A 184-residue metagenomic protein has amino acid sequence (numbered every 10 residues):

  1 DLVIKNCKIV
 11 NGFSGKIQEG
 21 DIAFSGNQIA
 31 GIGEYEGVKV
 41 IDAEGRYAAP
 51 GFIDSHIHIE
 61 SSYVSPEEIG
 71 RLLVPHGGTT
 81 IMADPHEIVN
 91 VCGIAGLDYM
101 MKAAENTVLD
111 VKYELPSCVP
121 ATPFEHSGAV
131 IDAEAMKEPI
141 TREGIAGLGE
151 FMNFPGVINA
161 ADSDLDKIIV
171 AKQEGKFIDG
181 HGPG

Functional and structural regions predicted by a protein language model:
D1-V3, K8-G51: Histidine-rich, glycine-flanked metal-binding segment
G12-G15, S62, S127-A129: Short loop/turn motifs at secondary-structure junctions and domain boundaries
R46-G70: Di-metal (Zn2+ and/or Mg2+/Mn2+) metal-binding site signature of metallo-dependent hydrolases with the MBL/beta-CASP
H56-H58, H86, H181-G182: Histidine-centered active-site/metal-ligand motif
Y63, H181-G184: Glycine-rich beta-to-alpha transition loops that act as phosphate-gripper elements at the mouths of alpha/beta enzyme
E67-I178: Divalent-metal coordination cores built from histidine and acidic residues
